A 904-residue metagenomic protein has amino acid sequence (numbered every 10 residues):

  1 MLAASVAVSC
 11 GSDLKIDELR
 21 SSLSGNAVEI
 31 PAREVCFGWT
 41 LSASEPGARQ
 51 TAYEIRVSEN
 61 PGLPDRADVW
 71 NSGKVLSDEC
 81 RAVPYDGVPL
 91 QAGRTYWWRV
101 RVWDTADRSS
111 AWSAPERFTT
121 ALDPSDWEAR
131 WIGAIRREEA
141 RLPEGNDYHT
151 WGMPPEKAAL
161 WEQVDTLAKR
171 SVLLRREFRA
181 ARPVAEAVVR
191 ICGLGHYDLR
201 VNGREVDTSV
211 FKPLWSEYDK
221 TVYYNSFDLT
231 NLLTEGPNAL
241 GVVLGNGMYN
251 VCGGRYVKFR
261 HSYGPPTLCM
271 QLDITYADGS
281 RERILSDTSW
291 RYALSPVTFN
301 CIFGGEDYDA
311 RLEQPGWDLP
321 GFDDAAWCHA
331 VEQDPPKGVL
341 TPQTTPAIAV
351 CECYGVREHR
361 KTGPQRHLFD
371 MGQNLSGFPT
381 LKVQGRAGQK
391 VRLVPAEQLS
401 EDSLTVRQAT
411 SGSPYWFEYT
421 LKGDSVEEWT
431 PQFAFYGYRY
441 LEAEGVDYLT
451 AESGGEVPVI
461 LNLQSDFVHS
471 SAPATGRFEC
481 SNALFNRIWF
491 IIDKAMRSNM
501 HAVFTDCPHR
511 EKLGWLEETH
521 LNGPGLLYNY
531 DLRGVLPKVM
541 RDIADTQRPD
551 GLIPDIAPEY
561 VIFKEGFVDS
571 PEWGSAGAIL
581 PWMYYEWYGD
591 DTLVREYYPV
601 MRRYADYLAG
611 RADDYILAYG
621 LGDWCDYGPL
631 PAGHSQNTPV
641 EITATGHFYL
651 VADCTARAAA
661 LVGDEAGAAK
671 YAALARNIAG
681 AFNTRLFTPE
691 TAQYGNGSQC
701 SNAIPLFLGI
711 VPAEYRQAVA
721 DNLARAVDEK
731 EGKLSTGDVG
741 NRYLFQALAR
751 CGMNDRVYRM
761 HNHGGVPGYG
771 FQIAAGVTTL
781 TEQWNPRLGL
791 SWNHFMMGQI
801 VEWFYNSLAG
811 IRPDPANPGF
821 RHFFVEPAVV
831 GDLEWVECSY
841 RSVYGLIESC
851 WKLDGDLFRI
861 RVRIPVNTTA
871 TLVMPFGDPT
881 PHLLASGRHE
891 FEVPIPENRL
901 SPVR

Functional and structural regions predicted by a protein language model:
M1-S5: Bacterial N-terminal signal peptides
C10, L14-T95, R99-R510, E518 (+4 more regions): Extracellular/oxidizing-compartment recognition motifs
E162-K169, V188, V206, L214-Y218 (+19 more regions): Alpha-helix capping and helix-loop boundary segments enriched in small/acidic/polar residues
A187-I191, V201, F378-E397, L441-V446 (+5 more regions): Alpha-helical support elements that line or immediately flank enzyme active sites and cofactor-binding pockets
H196, C269, D287-L294, Y440 (+9 more regions): Active-site acid/base region of carbohydrate-active enzymes
R204, T208-P213, E217-D219, E401-P414 (+2 more regions): Helix-terminus loop motifs that line ligand-binding clefts
L240, Y308-D309, E511, N529 (+6 more regions): C-terminal capping/lid segments that line or modulate ligand- or cofactor-binding pockets
R260, T267-Q271, R283-W317, P342-E352 (+1 more regions): Non-catalytic C-terminal accessory modules of carbohydrate-active enzymes
